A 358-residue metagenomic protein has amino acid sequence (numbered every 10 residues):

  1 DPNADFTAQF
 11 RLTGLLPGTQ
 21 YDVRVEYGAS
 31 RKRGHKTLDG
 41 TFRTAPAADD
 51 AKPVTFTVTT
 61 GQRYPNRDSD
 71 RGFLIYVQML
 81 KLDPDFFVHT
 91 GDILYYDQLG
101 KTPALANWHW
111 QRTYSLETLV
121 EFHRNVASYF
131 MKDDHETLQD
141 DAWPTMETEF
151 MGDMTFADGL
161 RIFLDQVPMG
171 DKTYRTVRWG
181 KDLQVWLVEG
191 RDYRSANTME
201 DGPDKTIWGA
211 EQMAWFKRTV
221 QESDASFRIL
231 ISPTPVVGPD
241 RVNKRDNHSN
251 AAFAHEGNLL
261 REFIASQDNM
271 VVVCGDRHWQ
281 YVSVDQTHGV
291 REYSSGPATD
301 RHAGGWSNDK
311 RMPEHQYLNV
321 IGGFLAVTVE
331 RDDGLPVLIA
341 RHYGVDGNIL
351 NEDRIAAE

Functional and structural regions predicted by a protein language model:
D1-E358: Metal-dependent phosphoester/phosphodiester hydrolase catalytic core
